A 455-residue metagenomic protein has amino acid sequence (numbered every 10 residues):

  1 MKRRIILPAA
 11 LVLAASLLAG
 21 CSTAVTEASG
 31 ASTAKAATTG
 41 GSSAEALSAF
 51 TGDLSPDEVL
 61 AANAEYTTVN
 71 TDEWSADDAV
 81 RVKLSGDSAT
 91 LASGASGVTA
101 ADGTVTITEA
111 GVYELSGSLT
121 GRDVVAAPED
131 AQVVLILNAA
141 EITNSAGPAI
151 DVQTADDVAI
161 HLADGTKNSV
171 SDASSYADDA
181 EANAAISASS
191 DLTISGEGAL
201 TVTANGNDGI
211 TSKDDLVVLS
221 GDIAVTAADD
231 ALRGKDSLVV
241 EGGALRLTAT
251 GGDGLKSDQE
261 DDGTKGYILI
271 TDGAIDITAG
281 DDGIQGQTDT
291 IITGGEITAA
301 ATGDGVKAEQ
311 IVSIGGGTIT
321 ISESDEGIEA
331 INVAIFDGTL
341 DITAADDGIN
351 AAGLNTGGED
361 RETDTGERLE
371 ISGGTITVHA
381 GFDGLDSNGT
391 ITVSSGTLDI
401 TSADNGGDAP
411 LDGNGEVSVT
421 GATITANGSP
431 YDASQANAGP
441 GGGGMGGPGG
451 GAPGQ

Functional and structural regions predicted by a protein language model:
K2-Q455: A composition-driven surface/loop motif
